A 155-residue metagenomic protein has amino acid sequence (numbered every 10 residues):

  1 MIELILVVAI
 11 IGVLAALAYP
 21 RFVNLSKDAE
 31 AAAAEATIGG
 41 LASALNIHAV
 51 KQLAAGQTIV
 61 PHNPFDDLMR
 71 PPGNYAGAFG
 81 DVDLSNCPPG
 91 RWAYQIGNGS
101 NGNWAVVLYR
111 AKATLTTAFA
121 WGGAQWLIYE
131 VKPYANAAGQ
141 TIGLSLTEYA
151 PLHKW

Functional and structural regions predicted by a protein language model:
M1-S26: N-terminal single-pass transmembrane signal-anchor helix
I11, D28-A31, D67-R70: Short alpha-helical interface patches
K27-G56: Membrane-proximal N-terminal amphipathic helix
A33, Q95-N103, A137-G143: Short, surface-exposed loop and linker segments with low hydrophobicity and enrichment for Pro/Ser/Thr
V50-L115: Extracellular/periplasmic head regions of type IV pilus-like filament subunits
V107-W155: Short, surface-exposed interaction loops/tails
